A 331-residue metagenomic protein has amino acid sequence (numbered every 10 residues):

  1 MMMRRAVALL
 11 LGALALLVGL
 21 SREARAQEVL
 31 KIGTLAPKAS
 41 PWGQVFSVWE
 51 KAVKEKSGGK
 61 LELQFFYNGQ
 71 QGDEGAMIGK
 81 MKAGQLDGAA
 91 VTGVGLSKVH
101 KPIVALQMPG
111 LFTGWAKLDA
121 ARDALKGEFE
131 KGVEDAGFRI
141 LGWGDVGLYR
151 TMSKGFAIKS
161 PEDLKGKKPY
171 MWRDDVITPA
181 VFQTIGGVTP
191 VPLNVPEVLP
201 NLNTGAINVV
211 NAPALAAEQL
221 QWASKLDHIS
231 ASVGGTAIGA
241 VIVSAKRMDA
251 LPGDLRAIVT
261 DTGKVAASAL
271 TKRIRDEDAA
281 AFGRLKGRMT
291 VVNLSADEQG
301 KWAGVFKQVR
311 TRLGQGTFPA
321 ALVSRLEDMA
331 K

Functional and structural regions predicted by a protein language model:
M1-R4, A8: N-terminal secretory signal peptides that target proteins for export/translocation
A8-G19: Bacterial N-terminal signal peptides
L20-A26: Sec/Tat signal peptide C-region and signal peptidase I cleavage site
Q27-A116, L125-K331: N-terminal secretory/targeting leader peptides
